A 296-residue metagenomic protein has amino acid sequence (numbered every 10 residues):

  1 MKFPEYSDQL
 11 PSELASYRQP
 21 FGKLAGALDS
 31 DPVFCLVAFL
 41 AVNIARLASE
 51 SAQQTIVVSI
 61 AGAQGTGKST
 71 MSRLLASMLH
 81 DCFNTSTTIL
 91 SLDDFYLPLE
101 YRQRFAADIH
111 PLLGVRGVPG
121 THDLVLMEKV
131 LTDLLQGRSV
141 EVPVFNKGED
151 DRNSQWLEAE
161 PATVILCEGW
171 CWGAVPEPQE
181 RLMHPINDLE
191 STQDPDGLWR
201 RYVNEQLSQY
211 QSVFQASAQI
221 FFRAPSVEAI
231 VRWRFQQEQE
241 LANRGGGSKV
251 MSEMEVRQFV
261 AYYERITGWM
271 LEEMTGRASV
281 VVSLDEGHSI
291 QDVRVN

Functional and structural regions predicted by a protein language model:
M1-V57, A63: Extreme N-terminal, non-catalytic leader segments that precede Walker-type/kinase nucleotide-binding cores
K2-L10, L14, R18, C171-N296: Conserved NTP phosphate-binding and transfer environment spanning the P-loop NTPase/kinase superfamily
L28, T88-L90, F95-G148: Conserved nucleotide-sensing/catalytic segment adjacent to the nucleotide-binding pocket in NTP-handling enzymes
V57-A63, I89-L92, Q219, V281-V282: Extended hydrophobic secondary-structure segments that form protein cores and membrane-embedded regions
K68: Conserved lysine of the Walker
M71, L75: Hydrophobic positions on the alpha1 helix immediately C-terminal to the Walker A/P-loop
S77-T88: Post-Walker A helix-loop "phosphate-sensing" segment adjacent to the P-loop in P-loop NTPases
K129-G173: Phosphate-binding/switch loop-helix module in NTP-utilizing enzymes
